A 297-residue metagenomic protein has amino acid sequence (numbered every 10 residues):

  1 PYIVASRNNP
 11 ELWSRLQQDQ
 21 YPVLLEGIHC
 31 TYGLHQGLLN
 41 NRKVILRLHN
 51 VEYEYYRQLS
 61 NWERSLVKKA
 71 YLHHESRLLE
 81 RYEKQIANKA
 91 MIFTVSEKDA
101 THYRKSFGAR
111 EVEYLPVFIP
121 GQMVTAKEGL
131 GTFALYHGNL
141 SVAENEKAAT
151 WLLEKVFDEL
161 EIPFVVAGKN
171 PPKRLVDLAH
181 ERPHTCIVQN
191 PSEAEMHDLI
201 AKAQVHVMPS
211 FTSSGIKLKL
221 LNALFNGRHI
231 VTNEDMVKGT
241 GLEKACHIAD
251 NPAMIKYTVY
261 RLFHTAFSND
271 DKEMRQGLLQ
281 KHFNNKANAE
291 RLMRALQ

Functional and structural regions predicted by a protein language model:
R7, A266-Q297: A charged, aromatic-enriched C-terminal amphipathic alpha-helix characteristic of glycosyltransferases across folds
P10-Q17, E52-Y55, R64-I92: Membrane-proximal helix-turn-helix segments that form the acceptor-binding/catalytic region of lipid-linked
W13-Y32, K43-I45: Short N-terminal targeting/anchoring amphipathic segment
V23, N40-S60: Active-site proximal beta-strand in glycosyltransferases
L72-M123: Donor nucleotide-sugar binding/catalytic pocket of nucleotide-sugar-dependent glycosyltransferases
Y114-H180, C186-A201: Conserved catalytic-core segment of nucleotide-activated headgroup transferases in glycan assembly
I200-G215, N226-H229: Acidic donor-binding loop of glycosyltransferase active sites
K219-F225, H229-N233: Short hydrophobic beta-strand element within catalytic cores of glycosyltransferases and related nucleotide-activated
